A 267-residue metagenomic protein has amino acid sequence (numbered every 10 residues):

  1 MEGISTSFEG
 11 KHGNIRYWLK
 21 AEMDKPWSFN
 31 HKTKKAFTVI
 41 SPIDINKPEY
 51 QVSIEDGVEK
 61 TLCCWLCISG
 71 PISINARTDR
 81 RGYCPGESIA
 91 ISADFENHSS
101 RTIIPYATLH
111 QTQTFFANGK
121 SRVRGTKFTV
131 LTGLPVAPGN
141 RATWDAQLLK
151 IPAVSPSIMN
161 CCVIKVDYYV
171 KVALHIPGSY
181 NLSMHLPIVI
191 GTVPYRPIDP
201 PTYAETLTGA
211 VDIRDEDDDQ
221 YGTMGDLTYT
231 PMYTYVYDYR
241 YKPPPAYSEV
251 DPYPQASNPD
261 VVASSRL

Functional and structural regions predicted by a protein language model:
M1-L267: C-terminal beta-sandwich interaction modules and adjacent acidic, Ser/Thr/Pro/Gly-rich low-complexity tails used
